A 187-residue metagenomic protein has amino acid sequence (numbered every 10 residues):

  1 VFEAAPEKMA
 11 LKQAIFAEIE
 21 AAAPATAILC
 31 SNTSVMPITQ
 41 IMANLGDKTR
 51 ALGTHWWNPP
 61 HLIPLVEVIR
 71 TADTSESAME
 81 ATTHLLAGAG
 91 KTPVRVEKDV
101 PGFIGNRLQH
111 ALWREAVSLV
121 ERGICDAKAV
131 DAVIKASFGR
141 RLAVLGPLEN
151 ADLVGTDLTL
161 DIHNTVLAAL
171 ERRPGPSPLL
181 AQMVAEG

Functional and structural regions predicted by a protein language model:
V1-L29, M36-P37: Rossmann-like NAD(P)-binding element
E7, A25, D47-K48, R140 (+1 more regions): Short, well-ordered coil loops that connect the C-terminus of an alpha-helix to the N-terminus of a beta-strand
K12, H61-L62, L112-W113, V144: N-terminal alpha-helical segment
E18, A22, I41-N44, T165: Alpha-helical structural signal in soluble globular domains
I28-R107: Rossmann-fold dinucleotide-binding core
E80, G88-K98, E121-R122, A127-G187: NAD(P)-dependent Rossmann-like dehydrogenase/reductase catalytic/cofactor-binding core
G105, Q109-I124: Flexible helical/loop "lid" subdomain adjacent to adenine-nucleotide binding pockets
